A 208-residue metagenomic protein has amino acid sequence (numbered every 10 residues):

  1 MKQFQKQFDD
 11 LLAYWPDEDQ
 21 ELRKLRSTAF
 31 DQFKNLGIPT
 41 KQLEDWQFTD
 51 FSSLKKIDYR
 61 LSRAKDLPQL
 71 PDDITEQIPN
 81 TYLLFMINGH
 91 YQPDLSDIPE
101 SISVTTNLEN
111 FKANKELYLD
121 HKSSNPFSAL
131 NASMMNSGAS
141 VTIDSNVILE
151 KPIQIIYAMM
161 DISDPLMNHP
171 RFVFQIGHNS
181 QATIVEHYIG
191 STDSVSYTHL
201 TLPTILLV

Functional and structural regions predicted by a protein language model:
M1-L200: Glycine-rich and polybasic anion-binding loops at the starts of cofactor/ligand-binding domains
H199, T204-V208: Single conserved hydrophobic/aromatic residue that forms the stacking wall/gate of nucleotide- or nucleobase-binding
